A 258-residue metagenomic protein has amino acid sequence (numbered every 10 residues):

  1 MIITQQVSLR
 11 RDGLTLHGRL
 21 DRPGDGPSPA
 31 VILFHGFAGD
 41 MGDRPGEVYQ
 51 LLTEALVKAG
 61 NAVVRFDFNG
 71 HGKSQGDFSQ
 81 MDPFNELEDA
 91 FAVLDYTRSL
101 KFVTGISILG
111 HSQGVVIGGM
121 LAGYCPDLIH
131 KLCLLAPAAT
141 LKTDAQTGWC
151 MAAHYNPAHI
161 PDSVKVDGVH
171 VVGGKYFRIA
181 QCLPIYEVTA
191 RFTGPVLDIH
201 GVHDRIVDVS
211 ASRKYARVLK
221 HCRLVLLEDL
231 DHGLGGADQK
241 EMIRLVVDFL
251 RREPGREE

Functional and structural regions predicted by a protein language model:
M1-G26: N-terminal cap/lid segment of alpha/beta-hydrolase-fold proteins
G24-L56, N61-D67: Short, surface-exposed "cap/lid" segments of acyl-processing enzymes
Q80-L100: Alpha/beta-hydrolase active-site loop
K101-S112: Alpha/beta-hydrolase fold nucleophile elbow
Y124-V172: Hydrolase active-site cap/lid region
F192, D198-H200, D204: Short beta-strand/loop motif that positions the catalytic acidic residue of the alpha/beta-hydrolase fold
R205-A211: Conserved alpha/beta-hydrolase "acid-adjacent" motif
L230-I243: Catalytic histidine-centered segment of alpha/beta-hydrolase-like enzymes
